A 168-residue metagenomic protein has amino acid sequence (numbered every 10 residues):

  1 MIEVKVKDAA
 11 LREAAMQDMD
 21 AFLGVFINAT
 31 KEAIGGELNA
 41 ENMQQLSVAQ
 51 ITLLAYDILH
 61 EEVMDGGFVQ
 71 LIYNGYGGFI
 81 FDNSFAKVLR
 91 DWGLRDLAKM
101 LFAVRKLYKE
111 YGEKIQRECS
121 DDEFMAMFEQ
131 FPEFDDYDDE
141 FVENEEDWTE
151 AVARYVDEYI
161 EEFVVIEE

Functional and structural regions predicted by a protein language model:
M1-V69, Y73-F81, V88-E168: Extended, alpha-helix-rich binding/interface surfaces that flank or overlap catalytic cores and mediate recognition
